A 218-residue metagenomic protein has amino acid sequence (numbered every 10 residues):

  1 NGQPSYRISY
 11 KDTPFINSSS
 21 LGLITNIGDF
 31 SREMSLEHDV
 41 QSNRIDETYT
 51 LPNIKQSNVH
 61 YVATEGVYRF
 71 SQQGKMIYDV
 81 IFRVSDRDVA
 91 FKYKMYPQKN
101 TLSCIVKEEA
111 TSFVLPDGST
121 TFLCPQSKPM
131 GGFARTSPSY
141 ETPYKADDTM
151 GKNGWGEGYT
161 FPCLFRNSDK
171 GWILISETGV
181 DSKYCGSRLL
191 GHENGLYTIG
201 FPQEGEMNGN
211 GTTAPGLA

Functional and structural regions predicted by a protein language model:
N1-A218: N-terminal accessory beta-strand-rich subdomains and adjacent acidic, glycine-rich linkers that precede catalytic cores
